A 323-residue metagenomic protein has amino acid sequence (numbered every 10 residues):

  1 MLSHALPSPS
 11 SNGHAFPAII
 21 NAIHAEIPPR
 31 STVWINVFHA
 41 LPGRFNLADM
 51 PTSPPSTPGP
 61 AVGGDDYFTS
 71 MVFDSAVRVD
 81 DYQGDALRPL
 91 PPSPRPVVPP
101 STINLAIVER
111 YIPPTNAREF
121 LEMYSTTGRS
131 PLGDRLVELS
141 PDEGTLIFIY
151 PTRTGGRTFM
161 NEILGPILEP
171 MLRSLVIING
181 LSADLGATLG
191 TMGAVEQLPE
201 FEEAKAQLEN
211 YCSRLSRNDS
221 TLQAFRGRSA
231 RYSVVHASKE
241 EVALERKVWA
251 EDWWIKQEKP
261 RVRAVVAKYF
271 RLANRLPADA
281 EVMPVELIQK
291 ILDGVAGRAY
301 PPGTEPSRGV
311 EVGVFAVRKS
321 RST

Functional and structural regions predicted by a protein language model:
H4-A15, P28-V37, L41, F45 (+3 more regions): Plant-skewed but cross-kingdom recognition/interaction modules and surfaces
H4-I149, G156: Fungal eukaryote-biased detector of long internal structured cores
S8, D85-A86, A204, A237-A243 (+1 more regions): Proteins with a high burden of low-complexity, intrinsically disordered sequence enriched in S/T/G/P/A and R, requiring
G13, G43, G59, G63-G64 (+15 more regions): Residue-identity detector for glycine
Y124, Q197, F201, P306-S307: Aromatic-acidic/polar surface patches that form glycan- and anion
I147-L292: Substrate-binding/catalytic lobe of Class I Rossmann-like enzymes that use SAM or dcSAM, i.e., the mid-to-C-terminal
S307-T323: Core SAM-dependent methyltransferase catalytic element
